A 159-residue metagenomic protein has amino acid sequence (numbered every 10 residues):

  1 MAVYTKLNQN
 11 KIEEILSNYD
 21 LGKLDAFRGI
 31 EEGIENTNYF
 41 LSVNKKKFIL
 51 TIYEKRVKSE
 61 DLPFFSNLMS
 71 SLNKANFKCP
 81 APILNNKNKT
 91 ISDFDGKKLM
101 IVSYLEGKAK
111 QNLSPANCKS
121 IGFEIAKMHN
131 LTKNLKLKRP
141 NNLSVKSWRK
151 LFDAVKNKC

Functional and structural regions predicted by a protein language model:
M1-A26: Juxta-kinase regulatory segment immediately upstream of eukaryotic protein kinase catalytic domains
Y19-S42: ATP-binding glycine-rich phosphate-binding loop
I34-T37, K45, F94-K97: A short, glycine/Asx- and small/polar-enriched loop/turn that sits immediately N-terminal to a beta-strand
I49: Glycine-rich ATP phosphate-binding loop
I52-D95, N112-S120: A conserved alpha-helical element in kinase catalytic cores
D95-K108: Conserved short submotifs of the Hanks-type protein kinase catalytic core that shape the nucleotide-binding pocket
N112-C159: A cross-family kinase active-site recognition segment
